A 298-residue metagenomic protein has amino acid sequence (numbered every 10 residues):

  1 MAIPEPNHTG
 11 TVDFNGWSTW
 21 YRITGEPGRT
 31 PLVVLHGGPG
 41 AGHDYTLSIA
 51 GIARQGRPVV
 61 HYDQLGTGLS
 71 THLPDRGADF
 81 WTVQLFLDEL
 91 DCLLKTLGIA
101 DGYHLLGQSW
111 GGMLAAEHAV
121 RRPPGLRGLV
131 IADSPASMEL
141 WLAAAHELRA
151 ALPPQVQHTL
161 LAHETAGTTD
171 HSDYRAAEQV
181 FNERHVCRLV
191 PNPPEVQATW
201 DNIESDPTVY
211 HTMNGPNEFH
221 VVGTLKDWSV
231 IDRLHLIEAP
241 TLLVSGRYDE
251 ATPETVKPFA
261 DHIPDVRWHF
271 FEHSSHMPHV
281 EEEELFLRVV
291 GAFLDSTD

Functional and structural regions predicted by a protein language model:
A2-S18: N-terminal cap/lid segment of alpha/beta-hydrolase-fold proteins
W17-D79: Conserved HGGG/HGGXW glycine-rich cap/lid loop of the alpha/beta-hydrolase fold
V34-G38, S109, G246: Glycine-rich His-Gly loop
H61-W110, R288: Active-site loop/oxyanion-hole signature of alpha/beta-hydrolase fold enzymes
D101-A144: Conserved hydrolase catalytic core segment
A150-A239: Alpha/beta-hydrolase
T224-S274: Conserved loop-alpha-helix segment in the C-terminal half of the alpha/beta-hydrolase fold that carries the catalytic
D265-D298: Catalytic active-site module of serine/aspartate enzymes centered on a nucleophile-bearing elbow/loop
